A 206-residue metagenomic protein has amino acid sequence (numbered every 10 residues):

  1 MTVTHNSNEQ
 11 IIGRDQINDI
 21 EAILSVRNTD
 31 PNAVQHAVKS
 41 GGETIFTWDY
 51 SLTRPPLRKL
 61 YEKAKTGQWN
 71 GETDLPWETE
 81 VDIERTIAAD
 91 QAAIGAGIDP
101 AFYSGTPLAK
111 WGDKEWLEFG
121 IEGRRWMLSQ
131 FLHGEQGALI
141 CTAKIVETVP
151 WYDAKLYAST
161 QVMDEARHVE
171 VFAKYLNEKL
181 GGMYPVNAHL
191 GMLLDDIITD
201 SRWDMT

Functional and structural regions predicted by a protein language model:
M1-A143, T148-D153, G182, H189: Terminal targeting/low-complexity segments that flank the catalytic cores of oxidoreductases
A138-T199: Long, hydrophobic, well-ordered secondary-structure blocks that form the structural core and pocket-lining surfaces
D200-T206: Short, intrinsically disordered, charge-balanced linker/junction segments flanking boundaries in proteins
